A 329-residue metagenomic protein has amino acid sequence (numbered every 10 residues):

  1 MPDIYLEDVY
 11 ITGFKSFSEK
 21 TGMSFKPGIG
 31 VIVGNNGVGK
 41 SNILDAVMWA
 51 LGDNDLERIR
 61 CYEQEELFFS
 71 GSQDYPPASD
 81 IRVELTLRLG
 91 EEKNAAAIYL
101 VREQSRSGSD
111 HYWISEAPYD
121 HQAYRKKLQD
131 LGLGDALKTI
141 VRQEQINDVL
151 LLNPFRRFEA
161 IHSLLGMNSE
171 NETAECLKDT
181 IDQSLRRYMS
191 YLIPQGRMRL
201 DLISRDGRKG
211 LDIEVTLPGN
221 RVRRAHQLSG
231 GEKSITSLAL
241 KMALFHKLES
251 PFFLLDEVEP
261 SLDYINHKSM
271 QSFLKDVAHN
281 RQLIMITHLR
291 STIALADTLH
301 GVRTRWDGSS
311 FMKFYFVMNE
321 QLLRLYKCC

Functional and structural regions predicted by a protein language model:
M1-D110, R187-I193, M318, K327-C329: Extreme N-terminal "head/tail" segments of very large remodeling/mechanoenzyme assemblies
M1-D3, Q73, S79-I81, T86 (+2 more regions): C-terminal lobe/lid and adjacent interdomain/linker elements of RecA-like ASCE P-loop ATPase modules
G30, M48, D80-R82, K93-E172 (+1 more regions): Extended, charged alpha-helical "arm/stalk" segments used for dimerization and assembly in large NTPase-driven machines
N36, L228-S229: The conserved Walker
E170-D206, A278: Amphipathic alpha-helical domain-onset/packing element
L217-P218, E232-F253: GG-anchored amphipathic helix commonly corresponding to the ABC/SMC/Rad50 NBD signature/C-loop
S250, S261-S272: Conserved D-loop/post-Walker B switch-helix segment of ABC ATPase nucleotide-binding domains
D256-E257: Walker B catalytic acidic pair
